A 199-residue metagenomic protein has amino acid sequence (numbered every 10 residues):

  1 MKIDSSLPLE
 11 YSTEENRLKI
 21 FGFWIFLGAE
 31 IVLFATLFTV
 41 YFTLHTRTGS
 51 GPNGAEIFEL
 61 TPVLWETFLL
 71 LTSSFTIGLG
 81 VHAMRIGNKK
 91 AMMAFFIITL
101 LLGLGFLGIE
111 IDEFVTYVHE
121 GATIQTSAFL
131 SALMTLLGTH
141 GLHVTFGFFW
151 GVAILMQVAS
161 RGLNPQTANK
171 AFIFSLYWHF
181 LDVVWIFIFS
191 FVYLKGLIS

Functional and structural regions predicted by a protein language model:
M1-S199: ...captures the hydrophobic TM-helix bundle architecture rather than a specific catalytic motif, and can also fire on
